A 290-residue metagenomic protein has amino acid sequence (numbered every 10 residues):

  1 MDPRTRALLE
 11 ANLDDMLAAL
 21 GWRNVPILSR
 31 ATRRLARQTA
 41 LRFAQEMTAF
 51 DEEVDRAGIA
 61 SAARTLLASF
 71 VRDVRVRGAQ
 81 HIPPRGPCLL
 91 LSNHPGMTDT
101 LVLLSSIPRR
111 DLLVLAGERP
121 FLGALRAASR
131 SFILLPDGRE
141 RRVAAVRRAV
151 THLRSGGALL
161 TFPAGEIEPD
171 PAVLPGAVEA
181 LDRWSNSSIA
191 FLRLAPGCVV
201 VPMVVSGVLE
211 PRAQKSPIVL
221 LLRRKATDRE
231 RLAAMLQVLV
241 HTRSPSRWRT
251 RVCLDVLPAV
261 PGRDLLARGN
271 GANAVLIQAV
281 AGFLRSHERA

Functional and structural regions predicted by a protein language model:
M1-C88, T98-V102, R109: Membrane-anchoring hydrophobic helices of lipid-metabolizing enzymes
C88-E140: Catalytic core of membrane glycerolipid acyltransferases/transacylases, capturing the structured, soluble-facing
H94-T98, E166-E168, V208: Gly/Ser/Thr-rich loops at beta-strand to alpha-helix junctions that form or flank small-molecule/cofactor-binding
L113-A116, L160-F162, V199-V204: A structural signal for short, well-ordered beta-strand segments and their strand-loop junctions that often border
A145-S155: Short amphipathic alpha-helices and their capping/turn segments at secondary-structure boundaries
S155-P169: A structural motif
P169-L266: A cross-family acyltransferase "interaction/gating" segment
L221, P261-A290: C-terminal/domain-terminus segments
